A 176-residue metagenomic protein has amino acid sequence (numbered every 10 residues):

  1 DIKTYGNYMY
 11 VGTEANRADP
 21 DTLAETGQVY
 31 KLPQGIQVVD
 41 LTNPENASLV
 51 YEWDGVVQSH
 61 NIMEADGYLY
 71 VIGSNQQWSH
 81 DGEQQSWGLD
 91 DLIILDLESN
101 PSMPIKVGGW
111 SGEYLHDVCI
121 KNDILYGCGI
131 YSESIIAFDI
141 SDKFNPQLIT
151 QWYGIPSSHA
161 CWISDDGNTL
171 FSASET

Functional and structural regions predicted by a protein language model:
D1-T176: Feature marking well-ordered beta-strand scaffolds used for ligand recognition
